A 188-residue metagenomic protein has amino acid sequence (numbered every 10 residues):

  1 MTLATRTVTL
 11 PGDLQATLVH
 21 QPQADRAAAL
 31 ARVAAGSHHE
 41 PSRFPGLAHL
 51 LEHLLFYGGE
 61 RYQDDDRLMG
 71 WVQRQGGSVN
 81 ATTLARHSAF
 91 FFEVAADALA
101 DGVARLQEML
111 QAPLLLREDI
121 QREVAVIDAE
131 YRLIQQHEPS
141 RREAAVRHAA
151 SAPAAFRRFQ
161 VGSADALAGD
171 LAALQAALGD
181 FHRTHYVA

Functional and structural regions predicted by a protein language model:
M1, P11, A16: Metal-centered catalytic cores of metalloenzymes
L3, T9, H20, R67-A188: Charge-rich, well-structured scaffold segments of protease-associated domains
V8, A16, A29-V33, F92: Preference for bulky hydrophobic residues occupying beta-strand positions in well-ordered beta-sheet regions
G12-L14, D25-A29, R86-S88: Envelope-exposed proteins and targeting segments
L14-Q15, H39-S42, L50-L55, A149-R157: A broad, low-specificity signal for short, low-complexity segments enriched in glycine/proline and polar/charged
H20-V72: Active/ligand-binding-proximal structured segments within catalytic/core domains that scaffold catalytic residues
